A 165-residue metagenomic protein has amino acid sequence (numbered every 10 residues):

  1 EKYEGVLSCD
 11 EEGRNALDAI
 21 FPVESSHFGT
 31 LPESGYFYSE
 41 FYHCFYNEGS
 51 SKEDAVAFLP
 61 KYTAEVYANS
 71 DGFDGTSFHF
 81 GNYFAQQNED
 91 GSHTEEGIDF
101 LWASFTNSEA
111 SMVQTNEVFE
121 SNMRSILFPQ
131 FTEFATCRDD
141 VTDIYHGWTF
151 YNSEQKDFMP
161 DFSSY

Functional and structural regions predicted by a protein language model:
E1-F128, E133-Y165: Short S/T/G/P-rich N-terminal loop/turn motif that feeds into the first structured element of a domain
